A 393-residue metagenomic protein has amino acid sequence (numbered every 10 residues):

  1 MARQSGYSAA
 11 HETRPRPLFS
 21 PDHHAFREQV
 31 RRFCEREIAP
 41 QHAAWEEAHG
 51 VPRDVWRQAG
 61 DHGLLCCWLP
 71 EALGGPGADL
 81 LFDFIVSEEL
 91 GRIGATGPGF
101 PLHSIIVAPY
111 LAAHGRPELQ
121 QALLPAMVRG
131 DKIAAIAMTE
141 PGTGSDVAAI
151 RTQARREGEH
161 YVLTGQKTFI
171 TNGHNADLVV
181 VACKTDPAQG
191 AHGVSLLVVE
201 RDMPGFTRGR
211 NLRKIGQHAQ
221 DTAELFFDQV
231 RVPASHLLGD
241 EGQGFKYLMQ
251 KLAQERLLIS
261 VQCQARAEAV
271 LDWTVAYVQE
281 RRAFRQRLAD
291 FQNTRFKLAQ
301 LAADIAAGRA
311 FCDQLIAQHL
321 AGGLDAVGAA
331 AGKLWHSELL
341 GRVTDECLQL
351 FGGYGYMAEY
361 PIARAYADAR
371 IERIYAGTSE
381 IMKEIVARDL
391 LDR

Functional and structural regions predicted by a protein language model:
M1-I93, G97-G99, H114-L119, A126-D131 (+5 more regions): Alpha-helical interface subdomain recognition
A78-D79, D146-A148, N172-A176, G190-G193 (+2 more regions): Short glycine/proline-enriched turns and hinge-like loops at secondary-structure junctions
F100, M127, G142-S145, F169-N172 (+2 more regions): Short Gly/Pro-enriched turn/cap motifs at secondary-structure boundaries
I105-H114: Helix-loop "lid/cap" segments that line or gate small-molecule binding pockets
G130-M138: A short, Trp-centered hydrophobic/proline-enriched beta-strand micro-motif
A135, A149-Q153, H160, L178-A182 (+2 more regions): Conserved hydrophobic/aromatic beta-strand scaffold that supports enzyme active sites
A149-R151, D202-P233: Flexible, small-/acidic-enriched active-site or ligand-binding loops
E159-H160, T164-R208: A short core secondary-structure module
